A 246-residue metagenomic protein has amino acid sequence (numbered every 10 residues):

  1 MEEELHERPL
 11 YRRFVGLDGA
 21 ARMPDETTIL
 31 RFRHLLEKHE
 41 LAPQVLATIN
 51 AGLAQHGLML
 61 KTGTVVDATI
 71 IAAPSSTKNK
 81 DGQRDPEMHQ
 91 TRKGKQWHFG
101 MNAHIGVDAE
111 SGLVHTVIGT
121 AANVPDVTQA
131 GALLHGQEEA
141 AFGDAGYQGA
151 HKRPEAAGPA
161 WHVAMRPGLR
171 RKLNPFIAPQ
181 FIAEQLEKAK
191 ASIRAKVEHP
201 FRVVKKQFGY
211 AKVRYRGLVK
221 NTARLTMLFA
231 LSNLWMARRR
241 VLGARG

Functional and structural regions predicted by a protein language model:
M1-E2, T77-R84, P175-E187: Short charge-dense sequence patches
E3-H6, V15-G158, R166, T226-S232 (+1 more regions): Polybasic low-complexity intrinsically disordered regions
E139-A140, A145-V219, A223: Helix-centered, glycine/charged polyanion-binding patches within enzymatic domains that contact phosphate-containing
Q207, R240-G246: A short, flexible helix-boundary coil/loop motif
